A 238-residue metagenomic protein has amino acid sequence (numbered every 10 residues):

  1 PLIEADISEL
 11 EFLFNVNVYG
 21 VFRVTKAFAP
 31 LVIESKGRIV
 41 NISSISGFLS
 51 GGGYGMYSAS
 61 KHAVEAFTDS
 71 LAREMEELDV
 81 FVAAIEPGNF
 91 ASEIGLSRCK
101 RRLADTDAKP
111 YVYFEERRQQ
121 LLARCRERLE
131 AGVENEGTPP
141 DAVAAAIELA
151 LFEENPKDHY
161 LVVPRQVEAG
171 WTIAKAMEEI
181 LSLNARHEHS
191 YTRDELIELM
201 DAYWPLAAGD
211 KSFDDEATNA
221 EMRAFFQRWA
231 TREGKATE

Functional and structural regions predicted by a protein language model:
P1-L2, D6-E11: Substrate-binding pocket helix/loop in short-chain dehydrogenase/reductase
L2-I3, L49-M56: Active-site loop immediately N-terminal to the catalytic Tyr-X3-Lys motif of short-chain dehydrogenase/reductase
V24-F28, V32, N41, F67-T68: Hydrophobic positions on the long internal alpha-helix of Rossmann-like NAD(P)-dependent oxidoreductase domains
T25, S60-A63: Active-site helix of classical SDR
S44: Residue(s) in the substrate-gating loop at a strand-loop-helix junction that position the organic substrate next
L49, S70-F81: Active-site-adjacent segment of SDR/Rossmann-fold oxidoreductases
V80-G132: C-terminal beta-strand-loop-alpha-helix "lid" module of Rossmann-like NAD(P)-dependent dehydrogenases
